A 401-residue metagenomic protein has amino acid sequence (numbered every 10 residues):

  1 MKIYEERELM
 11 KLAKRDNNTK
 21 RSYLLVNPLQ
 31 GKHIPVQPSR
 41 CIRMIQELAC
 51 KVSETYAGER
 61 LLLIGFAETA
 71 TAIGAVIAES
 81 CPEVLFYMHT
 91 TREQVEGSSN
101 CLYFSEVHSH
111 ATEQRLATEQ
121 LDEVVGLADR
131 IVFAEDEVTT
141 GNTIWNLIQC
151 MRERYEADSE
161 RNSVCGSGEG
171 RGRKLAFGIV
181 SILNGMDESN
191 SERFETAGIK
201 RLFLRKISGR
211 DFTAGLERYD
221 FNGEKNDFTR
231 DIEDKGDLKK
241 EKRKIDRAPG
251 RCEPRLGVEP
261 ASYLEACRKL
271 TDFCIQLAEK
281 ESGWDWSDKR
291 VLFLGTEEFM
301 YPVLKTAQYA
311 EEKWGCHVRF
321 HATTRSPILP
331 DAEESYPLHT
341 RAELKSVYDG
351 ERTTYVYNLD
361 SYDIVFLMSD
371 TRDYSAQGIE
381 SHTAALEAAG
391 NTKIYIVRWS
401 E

Functional and structural regions predicted by a protein language model:
M1-E401: PRPP-associated nucleotide enzymes
